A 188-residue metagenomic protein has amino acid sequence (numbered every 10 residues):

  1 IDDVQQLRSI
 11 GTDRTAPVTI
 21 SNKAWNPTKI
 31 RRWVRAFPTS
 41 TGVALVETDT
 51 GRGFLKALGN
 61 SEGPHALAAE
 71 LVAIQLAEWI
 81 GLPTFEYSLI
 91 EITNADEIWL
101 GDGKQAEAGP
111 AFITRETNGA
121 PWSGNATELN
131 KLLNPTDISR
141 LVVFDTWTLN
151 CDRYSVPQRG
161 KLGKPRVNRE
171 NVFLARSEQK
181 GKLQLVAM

Functional and structural regions predicted by a protein language model:
I1, L7-I10, R52, L58 (+2 more regions): Long hydrophobic alpha-helices with heptad-repeat/coiled-coil character
D2-W25: Juxta-kinase regulatory segment immediately upstream of eukaryotic protein kinase catalytic domains
Q6-L7, I74, L149, V156: A generic signature of intrinsically disordered, low-complexity regions enriched in glycine/proline and charged/polar
R8, R14, R31-R35, R52 (+6 more regions): Arginine residue identity/basic-tract feature
T19-P121, D145-C151, L183, M188: Conserved ATP-binding subdomain of kinase catalytic cores across diverse folds
T127-M188: Conserved kinase catalytic-core segment
